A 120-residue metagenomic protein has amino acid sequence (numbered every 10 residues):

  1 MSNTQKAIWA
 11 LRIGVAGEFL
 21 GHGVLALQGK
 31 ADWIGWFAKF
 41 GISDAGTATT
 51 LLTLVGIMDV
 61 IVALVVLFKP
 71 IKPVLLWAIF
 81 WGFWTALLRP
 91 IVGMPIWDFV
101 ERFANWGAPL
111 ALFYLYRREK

Functional and structural regions predicted by a protein language model:
M1-Q28, G46-I57, I61-K120: Extended, low-polarity transmembrane helix blocks
Q28-A45: Membrane-interface interhelical connector segments
